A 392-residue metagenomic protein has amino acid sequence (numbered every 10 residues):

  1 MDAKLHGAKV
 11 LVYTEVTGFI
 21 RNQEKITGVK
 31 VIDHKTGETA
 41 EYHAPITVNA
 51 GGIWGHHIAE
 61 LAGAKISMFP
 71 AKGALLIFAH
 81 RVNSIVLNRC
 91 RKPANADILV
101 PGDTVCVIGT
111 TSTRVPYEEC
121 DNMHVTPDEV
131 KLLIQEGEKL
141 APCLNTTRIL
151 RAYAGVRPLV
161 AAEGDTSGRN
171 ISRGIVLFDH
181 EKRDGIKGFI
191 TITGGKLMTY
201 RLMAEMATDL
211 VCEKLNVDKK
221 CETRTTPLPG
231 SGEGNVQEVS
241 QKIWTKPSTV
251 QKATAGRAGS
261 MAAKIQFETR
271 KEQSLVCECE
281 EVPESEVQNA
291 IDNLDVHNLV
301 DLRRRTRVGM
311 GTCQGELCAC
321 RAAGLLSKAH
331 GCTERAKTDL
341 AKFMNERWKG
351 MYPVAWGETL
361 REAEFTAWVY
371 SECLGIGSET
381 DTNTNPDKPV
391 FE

Functional and structural regions predicted by a protein language model:
D2, H57-E60, K65-A74, F78-V107 (+2 more regions): C-terminal catalytic lobe of FAD-dependent flavoproteins
D2, T14-V16, D33: Flavin (primarily FAD) cofactor-binding/catalytic cores of flavoenzymes
K9-L11, L150: General small-molecule cofactor/ligand-binding pocket signal
V12-T27: A conserved short coil-to-beta-strand element within the FAD-binding core of flavoproteins
K25-K30, N83-I85: Short, hydrophobic/aromatic-rich segments at coil-to-beta transitions
K35-I46, A50: Core beta-strand elements of the Rossmann-like FAD/NAD(P) dinucleotide-binding domain in flavoenzyme oxidoreductases
E222, G232-Q251, A255-L275, G324-E392: Intrinsic disorder at enzyme termini
